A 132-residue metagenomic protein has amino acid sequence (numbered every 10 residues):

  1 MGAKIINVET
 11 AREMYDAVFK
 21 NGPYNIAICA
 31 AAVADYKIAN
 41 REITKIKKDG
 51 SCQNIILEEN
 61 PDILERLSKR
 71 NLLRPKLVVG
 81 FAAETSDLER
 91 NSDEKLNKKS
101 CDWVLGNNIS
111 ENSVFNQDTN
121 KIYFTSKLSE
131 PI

Functional and structural regions predicted by a protein language model:
M1-I132: A cross-family phosphate/adenosyl-ligand binding-site feature
